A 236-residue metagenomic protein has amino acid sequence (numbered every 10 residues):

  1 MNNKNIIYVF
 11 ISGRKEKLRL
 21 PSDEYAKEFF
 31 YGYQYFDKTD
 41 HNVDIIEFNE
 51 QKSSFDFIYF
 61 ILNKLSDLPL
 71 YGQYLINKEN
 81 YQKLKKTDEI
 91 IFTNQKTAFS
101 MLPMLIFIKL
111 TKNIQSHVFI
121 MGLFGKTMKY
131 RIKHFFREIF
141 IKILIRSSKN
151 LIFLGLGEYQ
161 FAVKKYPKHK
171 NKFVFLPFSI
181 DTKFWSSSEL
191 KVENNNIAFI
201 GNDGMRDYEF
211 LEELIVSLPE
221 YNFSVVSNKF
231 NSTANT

Functional and structural regions predicted by a protein language model:
M1-Q51, Q82-D88, V216-P219: N-terminal subdomain of nucleotide-sugar transferases
I6-F10, E89-I91, I108-G125: Active-site proximal beta-strand in glycosyltransferases
E28, V192-T236: Conserved catalytic-core segment of nucleotide-activated headgroup transferases in glycan assembly
Y31-Q34, K78-K86, R131-L151: Membrane-proximal helix-turn-helix segments that form the acceptor-binding/catalytic region of lipid-linked
L75-A98: Short N-terminal targeting/anchoring amphipathic segment
Q115, F124-I143, T182-F184: Nucleotide-sugar donor phosphate/pyrophosphate-binding loop at the beta->alpha transition of glycosyltransferases
K149-K172, I180-F184: A short, active-site helix/loop in glycosyltransferases that binds the activated sugar's phosphate group
Q160-K164, P177-N194, M205, E209 (+1 more regions): Acidic anion/phosphate-binding donor-loop and adjacent secondary structure in glycosyltransferase catalytic cores
